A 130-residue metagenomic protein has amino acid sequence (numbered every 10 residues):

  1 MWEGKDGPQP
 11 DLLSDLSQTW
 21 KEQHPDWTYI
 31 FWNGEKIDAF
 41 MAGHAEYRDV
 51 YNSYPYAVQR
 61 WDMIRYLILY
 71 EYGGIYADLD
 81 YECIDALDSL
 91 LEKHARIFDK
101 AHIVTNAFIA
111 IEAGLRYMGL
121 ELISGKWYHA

Functional and structural regions predicted by a protein language model:
M1-W61, A77-A130: Glycosyltransferase-associated regions of secretory-pathway enzymes, highlighting luminal stem/catalytic domains
D62-G74: Small-residue hinge/turn detector
